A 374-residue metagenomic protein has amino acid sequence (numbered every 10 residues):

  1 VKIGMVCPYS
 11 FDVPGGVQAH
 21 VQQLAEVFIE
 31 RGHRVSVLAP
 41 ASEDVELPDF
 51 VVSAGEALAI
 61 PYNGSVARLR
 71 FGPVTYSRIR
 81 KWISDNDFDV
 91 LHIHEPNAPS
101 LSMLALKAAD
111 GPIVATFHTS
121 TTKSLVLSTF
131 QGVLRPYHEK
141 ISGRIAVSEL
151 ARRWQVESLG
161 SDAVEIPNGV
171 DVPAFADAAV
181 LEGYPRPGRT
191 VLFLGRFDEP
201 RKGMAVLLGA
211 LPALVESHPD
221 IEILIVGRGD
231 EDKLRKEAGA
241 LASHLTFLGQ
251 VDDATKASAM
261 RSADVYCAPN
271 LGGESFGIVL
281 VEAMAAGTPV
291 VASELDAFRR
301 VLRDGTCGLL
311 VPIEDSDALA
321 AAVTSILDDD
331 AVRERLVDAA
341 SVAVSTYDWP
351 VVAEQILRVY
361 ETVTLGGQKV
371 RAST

Functional and structural regions predicted by a protein language model:
T121, L127-A146, E157-S158: Membrane-proximal helix-turn-helix segments that form the acceptor-binding/catalytic region of lipid-linked
L150, G169: Carbohydrate-associated surface elements
G183-K202, L208-P212, L224: Conserved donor-binding/catalytic core segment of Leloir-type glycosyltransferases
R235-T255: Nucleotide-activated donor-binding/catalytic signature segment of Leloir-type glycosyltransferases, i.e., the conserved
Q250-V251, S258-A263, I278: Short alpha-helical donor nucleotide-sugar binding micro-motif in glycosyltransferases
V265, P289-A292: Short hydrophobic beta-strand element within catalytic cores of glycosyltransferases and related nucleotide-activated
D304-G305, L309-S316, S325-A331: Conserved acidic donor-binding segment of nucleotide-sugar-dependent glycosyltransferases
A318, V332-T346, R358: A short, well-ordered alpha-helix in the C-terminal region of glycosyltransferases
